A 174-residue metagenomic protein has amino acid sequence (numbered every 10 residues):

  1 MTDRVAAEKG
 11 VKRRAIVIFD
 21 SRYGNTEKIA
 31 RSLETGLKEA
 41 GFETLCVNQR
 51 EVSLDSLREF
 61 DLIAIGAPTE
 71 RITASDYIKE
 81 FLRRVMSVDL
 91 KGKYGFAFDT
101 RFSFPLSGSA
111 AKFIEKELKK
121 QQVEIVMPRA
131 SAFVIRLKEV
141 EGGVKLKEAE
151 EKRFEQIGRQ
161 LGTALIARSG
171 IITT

Functional and structural regions predicted by a protein language model:
T2-R14, N25-K28, E34-A40, L45-C46 (+1 more regions): FMN-binding flavodoxin-like domain, especially the glycine-rich phosphate-binding loop
F19-Y23: Aromatic-flanked redox-active Cys/Sec active sites in thiol-based oxidoreductases, especially the WC-centered
E51-S56: Short acidic active-site motifs
